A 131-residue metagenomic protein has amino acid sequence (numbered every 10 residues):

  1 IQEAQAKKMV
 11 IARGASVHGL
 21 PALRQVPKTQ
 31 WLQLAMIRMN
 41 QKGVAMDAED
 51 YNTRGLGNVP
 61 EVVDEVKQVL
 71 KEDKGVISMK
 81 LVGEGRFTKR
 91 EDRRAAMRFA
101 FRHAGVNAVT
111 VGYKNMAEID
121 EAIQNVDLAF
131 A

Functional and structural regions predicted by a protein language model:
I1-A131: Beta/alpha (TIM)-barrel catalytic core signal, keyed to glycine-rich beta->alpha loops juxtaposed to Asp/Glu that bind
